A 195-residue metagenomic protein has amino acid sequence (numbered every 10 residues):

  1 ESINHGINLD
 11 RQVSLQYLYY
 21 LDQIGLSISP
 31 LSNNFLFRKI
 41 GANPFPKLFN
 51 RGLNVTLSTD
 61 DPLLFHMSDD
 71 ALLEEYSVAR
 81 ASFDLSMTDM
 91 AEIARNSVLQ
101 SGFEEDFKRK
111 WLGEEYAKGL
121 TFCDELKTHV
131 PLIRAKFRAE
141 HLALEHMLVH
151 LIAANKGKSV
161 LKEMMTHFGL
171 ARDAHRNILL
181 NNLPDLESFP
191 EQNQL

Functional and structural regions predicted by a protein language model:
E1-F37: Active-site core of metal-dependent hydrolases
E1-N4, K47-V55, Y76-D89: Structural recognition of alpha->loop->beta junctions
N4-G6, R38, F65-D69, F83-M87 (+2 more regions): Hydrophobic alpha-helical scaffolding
D10, S27-S29, N33, I40-F49 (+1 more regions): Hydrophobic alpha-helical bundle architecture
D10, V78, D84-Q194: Mid-to-C-terminal alpha-helical segments outside catalytic/metal-binding sites
V13-Y19, L36-P46, F65-V78: Histidine/acidic-residue-rich catalytic or RNA/ligand-binding cores of hydrolases and nuclease-related proteins
P30-L36, T59-P62, E75-S82: Short beta-alpha connecting loops at secondary-structure transitions that line or flank enzyme active sites
R51-A71: Short acidic/histidine-rich active-site segments
